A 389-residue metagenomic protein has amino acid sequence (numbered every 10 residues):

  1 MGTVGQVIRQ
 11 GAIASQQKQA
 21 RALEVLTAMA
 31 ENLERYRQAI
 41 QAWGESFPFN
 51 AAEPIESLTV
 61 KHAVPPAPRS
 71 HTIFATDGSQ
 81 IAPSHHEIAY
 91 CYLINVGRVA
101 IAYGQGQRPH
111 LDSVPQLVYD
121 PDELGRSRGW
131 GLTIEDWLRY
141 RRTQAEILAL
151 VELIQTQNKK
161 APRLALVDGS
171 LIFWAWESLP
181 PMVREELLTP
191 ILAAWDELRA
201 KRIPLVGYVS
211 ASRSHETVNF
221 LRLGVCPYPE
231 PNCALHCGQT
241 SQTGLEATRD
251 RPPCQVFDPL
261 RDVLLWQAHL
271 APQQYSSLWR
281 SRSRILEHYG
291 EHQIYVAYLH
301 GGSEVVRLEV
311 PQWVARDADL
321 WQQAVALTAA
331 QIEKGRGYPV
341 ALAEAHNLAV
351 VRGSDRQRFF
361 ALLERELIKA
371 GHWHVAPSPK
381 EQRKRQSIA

Functional and structural regions predicted by a protein language model:
M1-P66, H71, E135-L164, G169-A389: Long, contiguous domain-sized segments
T76, I81-R126: Acidic, metal-ligating active-site segments
L124-I134: Gly-rich Lys/Arg/Thr-decorated short loops/hinges at beta-loop-alpha junctions or inter-strand turns that position
